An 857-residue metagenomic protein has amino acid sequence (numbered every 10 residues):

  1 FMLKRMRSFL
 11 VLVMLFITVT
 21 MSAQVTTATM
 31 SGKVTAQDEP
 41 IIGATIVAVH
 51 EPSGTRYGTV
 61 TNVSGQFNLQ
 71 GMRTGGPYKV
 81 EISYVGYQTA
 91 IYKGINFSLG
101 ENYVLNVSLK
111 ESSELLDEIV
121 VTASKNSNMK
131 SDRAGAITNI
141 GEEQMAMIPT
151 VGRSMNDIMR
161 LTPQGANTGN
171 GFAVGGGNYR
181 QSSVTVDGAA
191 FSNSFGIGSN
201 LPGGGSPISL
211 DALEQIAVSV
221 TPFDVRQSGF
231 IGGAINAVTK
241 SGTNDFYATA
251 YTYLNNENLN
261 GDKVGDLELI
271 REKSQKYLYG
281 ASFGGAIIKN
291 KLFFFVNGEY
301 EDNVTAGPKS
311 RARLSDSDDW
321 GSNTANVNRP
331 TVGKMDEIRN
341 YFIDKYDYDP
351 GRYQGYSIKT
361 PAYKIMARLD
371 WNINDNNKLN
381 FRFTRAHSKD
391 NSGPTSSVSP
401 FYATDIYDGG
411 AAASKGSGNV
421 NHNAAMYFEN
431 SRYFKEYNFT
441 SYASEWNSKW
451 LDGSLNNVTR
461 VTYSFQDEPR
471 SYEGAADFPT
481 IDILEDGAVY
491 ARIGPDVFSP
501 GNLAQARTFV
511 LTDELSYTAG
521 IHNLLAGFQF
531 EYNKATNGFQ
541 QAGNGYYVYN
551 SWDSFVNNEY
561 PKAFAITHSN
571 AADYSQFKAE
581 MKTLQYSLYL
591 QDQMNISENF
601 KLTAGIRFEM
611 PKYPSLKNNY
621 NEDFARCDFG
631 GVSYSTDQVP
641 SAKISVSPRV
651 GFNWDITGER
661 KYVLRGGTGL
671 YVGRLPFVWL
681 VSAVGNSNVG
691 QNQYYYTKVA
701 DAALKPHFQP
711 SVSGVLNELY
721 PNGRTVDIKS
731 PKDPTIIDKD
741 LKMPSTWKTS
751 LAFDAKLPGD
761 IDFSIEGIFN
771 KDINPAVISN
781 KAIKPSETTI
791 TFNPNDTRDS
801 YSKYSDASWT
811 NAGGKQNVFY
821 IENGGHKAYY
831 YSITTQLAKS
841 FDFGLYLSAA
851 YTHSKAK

Functional and structural regions predicted by a protein language model:
S22-S124: Periplasm-facing N-terminal accessory domains of Gram-negative outer-membrane beta-barrel systems
N62, Q88, K93-N106, D117-S241 (+3 more regions): Periplasmic N-terminal accessory/gating domains of Gram-negative outer-membrane beta-barrel systems
A123, A250-N256, V296-Y300, F381-R385 (+6 more regions): Transmembrane beta-barrel strands of outer-membrane/channel proteins
N170, I231-G233, Y277-A281, Y363-A367 (+9 more regions): Hydrophobic, lipid-facing positions within transmembrane beta-strands of outer-membrane proteins
G198-S199, L210-A217, V225-N236, K240-E337 (+1 more regions): Outer-membrane beta-barrel translocator/receptor signature
K240-G242, I288-N290, N374-N376, L451-G453 (+9 more regions): Outer-membrane beta-barrel channels and translocator barrels
P361, N374-Y589, F629-G631, A782 (+4 more regions): Replace "related TpsB outer-membrane translocases also match" with "some related outer-membrane beta-barrels such as
K617-S647, G651-I821: Solvent-exposed loop/turn elements at secondary-structure boundaries
